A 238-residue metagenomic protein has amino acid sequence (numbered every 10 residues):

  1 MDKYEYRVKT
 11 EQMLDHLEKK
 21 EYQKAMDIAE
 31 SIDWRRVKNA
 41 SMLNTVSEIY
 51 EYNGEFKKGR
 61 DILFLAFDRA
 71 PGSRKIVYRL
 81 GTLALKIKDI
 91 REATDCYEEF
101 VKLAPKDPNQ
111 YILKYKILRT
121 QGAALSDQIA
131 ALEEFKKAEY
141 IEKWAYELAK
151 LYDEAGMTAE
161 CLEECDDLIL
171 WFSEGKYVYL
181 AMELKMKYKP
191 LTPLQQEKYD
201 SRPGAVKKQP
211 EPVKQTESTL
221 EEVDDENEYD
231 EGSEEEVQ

Functional and structural regions predicted by a protein language model:
E5-E55: Alpha-helical segment of the N-proximal tetratricopeptide repeat
E11, D15, I49, L83 (+4 more regions): Residue-level signature for tetratricopeptide repeat
E18, Y52-G59, K86-D95, R119-A130 (+2 more regions): Alpha-helical linker/edge segments of TPR/alpha-solenoid repeat scaffolds and analogous pre-/post-domain helices
W34, D68, K102, I169-L170: Amphipathic alpha-helical segments of tetratricopeptide repeats
R36, A70, A138, W171-K176: Short solvent-exposed coil/turn linkers within tandem alpha-helical repeat scaffolds
S41-Y52, F64-D68, G72-A145: Alpha-helical adaptor scaffolds
E142-E197: Ankyrin-repeat TPLH-centered helix-turn motif and closely related helix/turn capping elements of eukaryotic
Q196-Q238: Intrinsically disordered, low-complexity acidic segments enriched in Asp/Glu and Pro
